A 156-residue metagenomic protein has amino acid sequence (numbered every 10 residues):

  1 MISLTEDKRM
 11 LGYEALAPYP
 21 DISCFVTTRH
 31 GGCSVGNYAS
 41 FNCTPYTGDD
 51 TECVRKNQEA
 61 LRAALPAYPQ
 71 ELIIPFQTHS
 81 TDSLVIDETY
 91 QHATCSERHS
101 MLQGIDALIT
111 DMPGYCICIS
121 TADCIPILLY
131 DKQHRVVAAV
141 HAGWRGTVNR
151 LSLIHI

Functional and structural regions predicted by a protein language model:
M1-I154: Active-site microenvironment for binding and transforming phosphate-containing groups
